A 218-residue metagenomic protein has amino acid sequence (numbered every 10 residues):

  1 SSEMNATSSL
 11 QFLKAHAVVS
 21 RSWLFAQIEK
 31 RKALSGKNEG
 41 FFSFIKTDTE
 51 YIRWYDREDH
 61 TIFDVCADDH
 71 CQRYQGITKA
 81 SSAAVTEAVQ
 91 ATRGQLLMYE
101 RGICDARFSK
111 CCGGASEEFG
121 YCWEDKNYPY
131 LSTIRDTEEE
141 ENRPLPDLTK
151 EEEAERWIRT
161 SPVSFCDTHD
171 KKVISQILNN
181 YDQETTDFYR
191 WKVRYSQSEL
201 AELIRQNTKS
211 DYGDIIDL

Functional and structural regions predicted by a protein language model:
S1-L218: Conserved, single-site charged/polar hotspot
